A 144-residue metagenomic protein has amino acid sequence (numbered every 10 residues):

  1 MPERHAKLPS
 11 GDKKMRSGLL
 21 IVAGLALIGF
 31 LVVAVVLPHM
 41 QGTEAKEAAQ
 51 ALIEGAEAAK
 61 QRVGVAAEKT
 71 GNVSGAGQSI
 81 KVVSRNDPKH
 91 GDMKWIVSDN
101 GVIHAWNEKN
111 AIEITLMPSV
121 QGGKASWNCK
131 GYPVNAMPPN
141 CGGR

Functional and structural regions predicted by a protein language model:
M1-D12: N-terminal Lys/Arg-rich, disordered targeting/topogenic segments
E3, A67-R144: Periplasmic/extracellular, small/polar-rich flexible segments of pilin-like filament-forming proteins
L8, L31-V35, P88-K89, A111: Short hydrophobic/aromatic-rich motifs at helix boundaries and adjacent loops
G11-V65: Amphipathic alpha-helical segments typified by the pilin-like N-terminal helix that continues immediately C-terminal
